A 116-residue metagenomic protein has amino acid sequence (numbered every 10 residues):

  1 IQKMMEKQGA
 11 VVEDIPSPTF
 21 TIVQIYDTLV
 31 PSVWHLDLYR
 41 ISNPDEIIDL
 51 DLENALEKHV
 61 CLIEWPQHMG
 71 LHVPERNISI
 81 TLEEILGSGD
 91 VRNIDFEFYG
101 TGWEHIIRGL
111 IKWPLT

Functional and structural regions predicted by a protein language model:
I1-A10: A conserved segment at the C-terminal end of the G1
A10, I15-T19, V23-W65: Conserved nucleotide-sensing/catalytic segment adjacent to the nucleotide-binding pocket in NTP-handling enzymes
I47, E53-T116: Short phosphate-coordinating micro-motif centered on Lys-Gly-acidic
